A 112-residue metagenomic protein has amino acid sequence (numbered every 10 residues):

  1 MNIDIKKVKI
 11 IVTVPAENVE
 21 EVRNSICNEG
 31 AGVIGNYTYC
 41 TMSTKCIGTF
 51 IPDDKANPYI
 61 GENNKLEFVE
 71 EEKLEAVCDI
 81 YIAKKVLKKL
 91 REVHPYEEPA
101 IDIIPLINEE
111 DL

Functional and structural regions predicted by a protein language model:
M1-L112: Hydrophobic structural segments
